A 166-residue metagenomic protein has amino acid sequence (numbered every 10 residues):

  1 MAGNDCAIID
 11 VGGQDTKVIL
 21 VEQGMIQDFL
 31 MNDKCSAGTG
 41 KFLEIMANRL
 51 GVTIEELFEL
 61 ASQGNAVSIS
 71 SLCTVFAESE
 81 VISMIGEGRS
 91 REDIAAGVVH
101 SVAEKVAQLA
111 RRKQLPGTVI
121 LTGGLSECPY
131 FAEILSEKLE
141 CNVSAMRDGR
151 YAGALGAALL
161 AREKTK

Functional and structural regions predicted by a protein language model:
M1-A2, G40-E44, M146-K166: Glycine-rich phosphate-binding/hydrolytic loop that grips phosphoryl groups
A2, M25, S90, R112-T118 (+1 more regions): Short, surface-exposed connector motifs at secondary-structure boundaries
D5, Q23-I69, L159: Glycine-rich phosphate-binding loop plus the immediately following alpha-helix
D5-G24: Gly/Thr-rich phosphate-binding beta-strand-loop-beta motif of the actin/hexokinase/Hsp70
I9-G13, M31-G38, G97-V99, L125 (+1 more regions): Active-site nucleophile and cofactor-binding loops and adjacent substrate-binding regions of central metabolic enzymes
A77-R111, R150: Adenine-nucleotide phosphate-binding core of ATP-dependent small-molecule kinases
A110-K138, G149-G153: Glycine-rich phosphate-binding loops at beta-strand->alpha-helix junctions
